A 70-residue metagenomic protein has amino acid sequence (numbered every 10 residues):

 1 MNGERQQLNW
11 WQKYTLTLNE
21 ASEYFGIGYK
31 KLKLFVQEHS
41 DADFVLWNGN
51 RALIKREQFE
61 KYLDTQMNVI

Functional and structural regions predicted by a protein language model:
N2-R5, N9, Y62-N68: Short, surface-exposed, charge-dense and proline/glycine-enriched linear segments
G3-K31: Polyanion-binding surface elements
Y24-L53, Q58-K61, Q66-V69: Major-groove DNA-recognition helix of helix-turn-helix-type DNA-binding domains
